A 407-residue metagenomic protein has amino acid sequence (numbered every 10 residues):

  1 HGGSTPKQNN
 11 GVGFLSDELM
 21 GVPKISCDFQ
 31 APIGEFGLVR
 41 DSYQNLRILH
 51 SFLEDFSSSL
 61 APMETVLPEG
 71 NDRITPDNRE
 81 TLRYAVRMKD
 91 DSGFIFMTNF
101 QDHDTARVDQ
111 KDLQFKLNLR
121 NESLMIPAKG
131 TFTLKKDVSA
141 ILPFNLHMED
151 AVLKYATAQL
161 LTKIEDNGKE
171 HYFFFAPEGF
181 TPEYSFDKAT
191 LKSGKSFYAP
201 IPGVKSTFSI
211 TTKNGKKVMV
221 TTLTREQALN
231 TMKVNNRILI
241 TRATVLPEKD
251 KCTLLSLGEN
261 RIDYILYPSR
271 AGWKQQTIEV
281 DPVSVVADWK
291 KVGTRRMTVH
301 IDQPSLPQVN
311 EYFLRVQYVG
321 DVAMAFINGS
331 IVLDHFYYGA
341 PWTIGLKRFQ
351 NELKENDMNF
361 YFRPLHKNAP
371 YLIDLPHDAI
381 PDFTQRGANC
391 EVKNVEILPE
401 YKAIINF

Functional and structural regions predicted by a protein language model:
H1-T253, N260: Carbohydrate-binding surfaces of carbohydrate-active enzymes
P127-S185, A189-T190, R225-Y312, I344 (+1 more regions): Extended carbohydrate-recognition surfaces in non-catalytic/accessory domains of CAZymes and lectin-like proteins
D187-K188, F326-V332: Short strand-turn-strand beta-turns centered on an Asx-Gly dipeptide
K195-P202, V299-I301, P341-N351: Exposed aromatic-hydrophobic patches
G203-T207, V309, L353-D357: Extracellular Ig-like/FN3 beta-sandwich strand-entry sites
S305-I327, F360-Y361: Aromatic-lined ligand-binding clefts that engage carbohydrates, nucleic acids, or primary amines
F349-P364: Noncatalytic modules at the cell exterior or secretory-pathway interfaces, chiefly beta-strand-rich lectin/adhesion
